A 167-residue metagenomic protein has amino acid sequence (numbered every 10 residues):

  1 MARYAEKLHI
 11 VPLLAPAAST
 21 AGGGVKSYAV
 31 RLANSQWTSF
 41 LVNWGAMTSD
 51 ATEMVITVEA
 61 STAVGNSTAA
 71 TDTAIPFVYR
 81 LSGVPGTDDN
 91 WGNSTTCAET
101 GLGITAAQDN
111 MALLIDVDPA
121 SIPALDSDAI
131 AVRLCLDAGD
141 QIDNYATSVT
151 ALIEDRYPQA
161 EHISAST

Functional and structural regions predicted by a protein language model:
M1-L14, N34, D128, A138-T167: C-terminal interaction-tip segments
H9-A17, A70-F77, T96-G101: Local beta-strand/beta-hairpin segments that build beta-sheet-rich folds
P16-V30, S49-A74, T105, I122 (+1 more regions): Surface-exposed ligand/attachment interfaces on beta-rich extracellular proteins
G24-V25, A29, F77-T150: Beta-sandwich interaction modules
L32-S39, A51, S127-A129: Extended extracellular/luminal ectodomain segments enriched in beta-structured repeat modules
Q36-A46, V132-L134: A short beta-strand element within beta-rich, extracytoplasmic domains of secreted/secretory-pathway proteins
G45-E53, D140-Y145: Extended, low-complexity, turn-rich repeat/linker tracts enriched in Gly/Pro/Ser/Thr and Asp/Glu that occur
